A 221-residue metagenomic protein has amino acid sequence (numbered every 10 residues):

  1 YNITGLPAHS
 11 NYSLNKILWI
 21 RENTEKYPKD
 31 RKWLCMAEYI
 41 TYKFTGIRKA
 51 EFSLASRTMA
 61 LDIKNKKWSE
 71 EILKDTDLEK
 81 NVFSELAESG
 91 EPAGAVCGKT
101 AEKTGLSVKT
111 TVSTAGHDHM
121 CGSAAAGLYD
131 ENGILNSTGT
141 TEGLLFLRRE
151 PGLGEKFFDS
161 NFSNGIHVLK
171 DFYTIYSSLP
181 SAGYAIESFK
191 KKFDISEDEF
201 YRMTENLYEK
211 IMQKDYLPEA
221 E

Functional and structural regions predicted by a protein language model:
Y1-G5, Y12-K49, L54, M59-D77 (+1 more regions): Active-site core segments that coordinate phosphate-bearing ligands/cofactors across diverse enzyme families
P7, G90-A93, H119: Residue-level detector of flexible, active-site-proximal loop/helix-junction positions within diverse enzyme catalytic
D62-N65, S89-A93: Short beta-strand to alpha-helix junction loop
D77-E88: A conserved helix-loop-beta module that forms one wall/lid of the active-site cleft in ATP-utilizing catalytic domains
